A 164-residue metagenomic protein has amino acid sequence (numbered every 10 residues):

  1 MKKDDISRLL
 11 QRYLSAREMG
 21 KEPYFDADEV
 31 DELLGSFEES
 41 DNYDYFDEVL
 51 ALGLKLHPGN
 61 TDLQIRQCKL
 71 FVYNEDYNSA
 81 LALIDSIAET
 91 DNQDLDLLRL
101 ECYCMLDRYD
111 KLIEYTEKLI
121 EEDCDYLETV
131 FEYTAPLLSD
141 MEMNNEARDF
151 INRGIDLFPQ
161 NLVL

Functional and structural regions predicted by a protein language model:
Y24, D28, D62, D94 (+2 more regions): Start-of-helix register in tetratricopeptide repeats
E32-L33, R66-Q67, R99, Y133-T134: Structural register within alpha-helical repeat arrays
S36-F37, F71, Y103, L138: Residue at a conserved register position within TPR or TPR-like alpha-solenoid repeats
G53, S86-I87, K118-L119, R153-G154: Canonical positions in the second alpha-helix
P58, T90-N92, C124-D125, P159: Short coil turns that delineate tetratricopeptide repeat
